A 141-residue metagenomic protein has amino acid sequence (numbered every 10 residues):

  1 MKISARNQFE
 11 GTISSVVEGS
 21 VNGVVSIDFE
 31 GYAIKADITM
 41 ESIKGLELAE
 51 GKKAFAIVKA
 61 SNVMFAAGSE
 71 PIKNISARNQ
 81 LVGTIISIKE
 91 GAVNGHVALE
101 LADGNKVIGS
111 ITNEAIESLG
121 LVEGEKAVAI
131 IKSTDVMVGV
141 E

Functional and structural regions predicted by a protein language model:
K2-E10, S15, N22, A33 (+3 more regions): Glycine/charge-rich catalytic "coupling/switch" loops of P-loop NTPases
V24-E30, D37, H96-A102, G109-S110: Short, acidic/hydrophobic/Gly-rich beta-strand patch recurrent on exposed beta strands that often constitutes part
